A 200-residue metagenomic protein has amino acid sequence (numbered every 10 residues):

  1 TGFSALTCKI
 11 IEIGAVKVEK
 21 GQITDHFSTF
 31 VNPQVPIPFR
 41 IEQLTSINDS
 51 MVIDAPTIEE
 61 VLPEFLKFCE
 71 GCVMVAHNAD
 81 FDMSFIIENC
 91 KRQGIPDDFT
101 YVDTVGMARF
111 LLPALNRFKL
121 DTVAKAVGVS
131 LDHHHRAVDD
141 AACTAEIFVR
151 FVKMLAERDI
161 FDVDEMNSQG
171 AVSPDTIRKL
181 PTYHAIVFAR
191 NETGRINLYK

Functional and structural regions predicted by a protein language model:
T1-F99, P113-H135: Conserved non-catalytic scaffold segment of RNase H-like nuclease domains
A79-D80, S84-K200: Phosphodiester-processing cores and adjacent nucleic acid-binding clamps
